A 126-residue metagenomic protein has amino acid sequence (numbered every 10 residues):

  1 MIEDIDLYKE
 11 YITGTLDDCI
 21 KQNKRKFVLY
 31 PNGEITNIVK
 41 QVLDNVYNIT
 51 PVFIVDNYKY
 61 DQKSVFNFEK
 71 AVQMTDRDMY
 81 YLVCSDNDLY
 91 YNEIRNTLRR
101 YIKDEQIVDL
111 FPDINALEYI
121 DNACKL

Functional and structural regions predicted by a protein language model:
M1-L126: Hydrophobic, well-ordered beta-alpha structural blocks that scaffold small-molecule cofactor pockets
